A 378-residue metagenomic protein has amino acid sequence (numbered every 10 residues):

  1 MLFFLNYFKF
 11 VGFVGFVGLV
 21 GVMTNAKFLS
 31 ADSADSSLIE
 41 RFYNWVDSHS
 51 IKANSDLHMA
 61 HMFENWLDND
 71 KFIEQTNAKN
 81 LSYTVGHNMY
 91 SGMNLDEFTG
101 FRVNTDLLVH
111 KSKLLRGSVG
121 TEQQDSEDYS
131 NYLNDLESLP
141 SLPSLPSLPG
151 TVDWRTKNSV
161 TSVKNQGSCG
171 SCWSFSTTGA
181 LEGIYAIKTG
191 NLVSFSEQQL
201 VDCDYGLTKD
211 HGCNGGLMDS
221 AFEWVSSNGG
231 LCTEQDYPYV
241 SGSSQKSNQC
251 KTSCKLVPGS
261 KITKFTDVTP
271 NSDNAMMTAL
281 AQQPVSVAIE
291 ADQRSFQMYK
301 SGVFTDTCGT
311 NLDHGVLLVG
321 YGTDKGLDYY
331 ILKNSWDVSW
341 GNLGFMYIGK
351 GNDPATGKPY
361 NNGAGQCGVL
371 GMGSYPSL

Functional and structural regions predicted by a protein language model:
M1-F3, S377-L378: A positional/structural detector of protein chain ends, strongest at the extreme C-terminus and weakly at the extreme
F3-K27: Cleavable N-terminal signal peptides of Sec/SRP-targeted secreted and luminal proteins
M23-L378: Catalytic-core signature of thiol
